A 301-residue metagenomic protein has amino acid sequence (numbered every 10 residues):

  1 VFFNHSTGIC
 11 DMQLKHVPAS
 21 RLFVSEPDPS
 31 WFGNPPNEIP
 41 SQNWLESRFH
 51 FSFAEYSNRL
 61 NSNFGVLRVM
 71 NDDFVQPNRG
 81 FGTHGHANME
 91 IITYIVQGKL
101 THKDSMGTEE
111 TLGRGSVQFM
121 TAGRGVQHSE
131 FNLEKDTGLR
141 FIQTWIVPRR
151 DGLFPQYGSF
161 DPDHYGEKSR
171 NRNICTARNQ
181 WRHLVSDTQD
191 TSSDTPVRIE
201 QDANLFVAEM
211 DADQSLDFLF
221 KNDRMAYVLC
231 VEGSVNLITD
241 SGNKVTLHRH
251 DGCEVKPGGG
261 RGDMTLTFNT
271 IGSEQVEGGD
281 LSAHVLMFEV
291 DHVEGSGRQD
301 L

Functional and structural regions predicted by a protein language model:
F2-L301: Jelly-roll (double-stranded beta-helix
